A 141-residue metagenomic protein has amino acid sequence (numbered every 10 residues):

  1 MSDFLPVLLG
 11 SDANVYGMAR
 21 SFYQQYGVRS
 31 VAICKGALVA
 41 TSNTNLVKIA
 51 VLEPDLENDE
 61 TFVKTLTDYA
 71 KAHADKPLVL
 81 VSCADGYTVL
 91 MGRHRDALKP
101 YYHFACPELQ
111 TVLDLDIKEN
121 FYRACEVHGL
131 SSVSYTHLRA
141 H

Functional and structural regions predicted by a protein language model:
M1-E108, N120: ATP-binding N-terminal substructure of ATP-dependent carboxylate-amine bond-forming enzymes
V112-H128: Glycine-/Pro-rich loop/turn segments that contact NAD(P) or position catalytic residues in Rossmann-like domains
S132-S134: Acidic, proline/serine/threonine- and glycine-rich low-complexity intrinsically disordered segments
T136-H141: Conserved small/polar residues in nucleotide/adenosyl-binding loops
